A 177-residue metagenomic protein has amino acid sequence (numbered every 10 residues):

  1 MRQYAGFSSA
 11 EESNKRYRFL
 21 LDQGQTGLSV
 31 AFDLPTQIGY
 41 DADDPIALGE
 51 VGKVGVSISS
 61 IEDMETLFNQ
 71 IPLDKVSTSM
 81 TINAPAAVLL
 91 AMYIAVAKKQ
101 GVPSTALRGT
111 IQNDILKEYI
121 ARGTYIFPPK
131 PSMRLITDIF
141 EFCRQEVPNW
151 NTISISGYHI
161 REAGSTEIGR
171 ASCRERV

Functional and structural regions predicted by a protein language model:
M1-R174: Catalytic alpha/beta active-site cores
